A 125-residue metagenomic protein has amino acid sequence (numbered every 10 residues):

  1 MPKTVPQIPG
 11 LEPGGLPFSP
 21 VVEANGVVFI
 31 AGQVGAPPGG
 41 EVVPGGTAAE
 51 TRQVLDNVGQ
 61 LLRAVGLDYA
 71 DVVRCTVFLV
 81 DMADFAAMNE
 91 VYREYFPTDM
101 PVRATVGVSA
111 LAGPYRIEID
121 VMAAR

Functional and structural regions predicted by a protein language model:
M1-D56, Q60-V73, L79-R125: N-terminal presequence-like segments and the immediate start of the first folded domain
